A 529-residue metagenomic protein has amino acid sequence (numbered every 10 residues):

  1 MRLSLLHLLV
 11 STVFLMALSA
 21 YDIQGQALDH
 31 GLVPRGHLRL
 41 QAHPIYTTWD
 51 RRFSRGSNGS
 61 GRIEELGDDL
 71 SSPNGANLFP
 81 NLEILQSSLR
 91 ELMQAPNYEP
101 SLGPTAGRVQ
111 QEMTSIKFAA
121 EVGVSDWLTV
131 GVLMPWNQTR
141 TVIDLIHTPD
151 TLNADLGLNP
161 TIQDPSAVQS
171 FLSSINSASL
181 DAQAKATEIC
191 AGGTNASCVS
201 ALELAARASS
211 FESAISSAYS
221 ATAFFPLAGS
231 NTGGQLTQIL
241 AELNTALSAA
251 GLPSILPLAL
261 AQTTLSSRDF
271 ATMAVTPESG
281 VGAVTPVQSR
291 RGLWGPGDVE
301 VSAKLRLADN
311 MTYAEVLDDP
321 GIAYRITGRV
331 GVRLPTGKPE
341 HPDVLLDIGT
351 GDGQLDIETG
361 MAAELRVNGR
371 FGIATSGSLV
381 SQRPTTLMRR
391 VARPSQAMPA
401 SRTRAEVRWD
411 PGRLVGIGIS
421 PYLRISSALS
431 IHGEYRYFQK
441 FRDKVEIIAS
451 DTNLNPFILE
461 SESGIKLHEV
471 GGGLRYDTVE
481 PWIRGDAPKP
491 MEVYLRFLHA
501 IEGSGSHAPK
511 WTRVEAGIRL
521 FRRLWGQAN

Functional and structural regions predicted by a protein language model:
Y21-F118, P339-H341, P394-P399: Short glycine/proline- and aromatic-enriched beta-strand/turn motifs that initiate or cap beta-hairpins
Y21-L38, R51-F53, G123, W127 (+9 more regions): Short loop/turn motifs that connect adjacent beta-strands in outer-membrane beta-barrel proteins
H37-H43, T129-G131, S302, R325-R329 (+6 more regions): Residue-level detector of the transmembrane beta-barrel scaffold of outer-membrane proteins
A42, F118-V124, V132, V301-L307 (+6 more regions): Residues on the lipid-exposed face of transmembrane beta-strands in outer-membrane beta-barrel proteins
P44-D50, M134-R140, L307, V332-K338 (+5 more regions): Transmembrane beta-strands of outer-membrane beta-barrel pores
R52-E99, I162-Q288: Flexible glycine-rich, low-complexity coil/linker segments exposed to the extracellular/periplasmic environment
R55-S71, C190, S210-S213, S217-S220 (+2 more regions): Outer membrane beta-barrel transmembrane domains
L92-Q111, R140-L152, G157-S173, I239-D298 (+5 more regions): Extracellular/periplasm-exposed beta-strand and loop segments of Gram-negative cell-envelope proteins, dominated by
